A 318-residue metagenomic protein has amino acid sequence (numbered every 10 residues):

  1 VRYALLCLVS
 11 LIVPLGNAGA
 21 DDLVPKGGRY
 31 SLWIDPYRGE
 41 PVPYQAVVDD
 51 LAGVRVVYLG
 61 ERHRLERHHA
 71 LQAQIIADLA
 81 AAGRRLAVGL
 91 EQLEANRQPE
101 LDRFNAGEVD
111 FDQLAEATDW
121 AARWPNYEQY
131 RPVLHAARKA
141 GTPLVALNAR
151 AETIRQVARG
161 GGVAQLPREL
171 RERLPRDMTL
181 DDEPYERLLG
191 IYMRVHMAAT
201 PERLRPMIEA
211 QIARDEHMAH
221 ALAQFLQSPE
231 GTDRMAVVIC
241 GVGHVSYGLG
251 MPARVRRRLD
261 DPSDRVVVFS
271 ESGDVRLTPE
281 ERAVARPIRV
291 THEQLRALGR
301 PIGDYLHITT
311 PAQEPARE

Functional and structural regions predicted by a protein language model:
A4-P14: Bacterial N-terminal signal peptides
G19-V54: N- or domain-start disorder-to-order transition segments that initiate the globular core
G28-Y30, A52-R62, D112-A117: Acidic/histidine-rich, surface-exposed loop or edge segments in extracytoplasmic proteins
Y37, Y58-L65, T118-W124, R205-I212 (+1 more regions): Second-shell loop/turn segments in exported
R64-A70, I75-A80, R84-A87, A95-N105: Membrane-embedded segments
L86, P99-F225: A substrate-binding/cap region within the structured catalytic cores of diverse enzymes
A87-Q92, V266-S270: Short internal beta-strands
L226, E230, R234, H244-E318: C-terminal regions of proteins
